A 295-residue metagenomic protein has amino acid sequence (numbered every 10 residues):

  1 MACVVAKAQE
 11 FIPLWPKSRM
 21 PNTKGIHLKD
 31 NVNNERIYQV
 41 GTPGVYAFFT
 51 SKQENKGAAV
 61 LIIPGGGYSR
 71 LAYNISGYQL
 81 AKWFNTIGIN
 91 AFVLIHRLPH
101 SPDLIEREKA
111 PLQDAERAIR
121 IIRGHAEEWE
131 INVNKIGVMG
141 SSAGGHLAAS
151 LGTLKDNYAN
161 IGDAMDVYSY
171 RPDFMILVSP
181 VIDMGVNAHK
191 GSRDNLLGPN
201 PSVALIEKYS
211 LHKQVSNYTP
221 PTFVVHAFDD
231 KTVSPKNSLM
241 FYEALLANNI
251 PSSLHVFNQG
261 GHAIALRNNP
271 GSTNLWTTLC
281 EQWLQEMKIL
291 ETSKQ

Functional and structural regions predicted by a protein language model:
M1-F11, Q295: Bacterial Sec-dependent N-terminal signal peptides
V32, P180-Q214, P220, A247: Mobile cap/lid helix-loop segments that gate and shape the active-site cleft of serine hydrolases
K56-G65: Short beta-strand element of the alpha/beta-hydrolase
A72-Y73, Q79, H96-V133, P270-N274: Catalytic nucleophile-loop/oxyanion-hole region of alpha/beta-hydrolase and closely related hydrolase-like folds
Y73-V93: Short amphipathic alpha-helix adjacent to the substrate-entry channel of hydrolases
R117-K190, I206: Primarily recognizes the serine-hydrolase "nucleophile elbow" in alpha/beta-hydrolase and SGNH/GDSL folds
Y218, V224-H226, D230: Short beta-strand/loop motif that positions the catalytic acidic residue of the alpha/beta-hydrolase fold
L239-Q295: C-terminal catalytic histidine-bearing segment of alpha/beta-hydrolase fold enzymes
